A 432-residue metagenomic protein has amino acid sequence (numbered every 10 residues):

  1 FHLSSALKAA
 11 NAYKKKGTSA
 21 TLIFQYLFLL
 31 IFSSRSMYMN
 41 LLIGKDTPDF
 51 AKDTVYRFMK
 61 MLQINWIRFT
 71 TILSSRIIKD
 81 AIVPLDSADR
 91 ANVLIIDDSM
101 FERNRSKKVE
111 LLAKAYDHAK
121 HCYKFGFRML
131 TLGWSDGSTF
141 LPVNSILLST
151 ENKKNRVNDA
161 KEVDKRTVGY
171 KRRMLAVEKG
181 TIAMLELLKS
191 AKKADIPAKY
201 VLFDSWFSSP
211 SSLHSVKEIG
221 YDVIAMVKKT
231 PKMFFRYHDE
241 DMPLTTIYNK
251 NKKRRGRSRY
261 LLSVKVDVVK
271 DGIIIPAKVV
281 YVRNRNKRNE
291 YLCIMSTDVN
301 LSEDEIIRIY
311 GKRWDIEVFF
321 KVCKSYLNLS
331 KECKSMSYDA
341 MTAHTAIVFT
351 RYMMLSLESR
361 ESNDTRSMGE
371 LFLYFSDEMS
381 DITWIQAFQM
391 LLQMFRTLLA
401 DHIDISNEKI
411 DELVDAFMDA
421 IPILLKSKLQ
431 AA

Functional and structural regions predicted by a protein language model:
F1-R68: Gly/serine-rich nucleotide phosphate-binding loop at the start of the catalytic core of nucleotide/ADP-ribose-handling
F1-Y13, T70, D89-R90, K107 (+2 more regions): Single, function-defining residue in the core of a domain
N11, M61-N152, V264-K265: Active-site-proximal, Lys/Arg-enriched surface segment that forms a nucleic-acid-binding/basic interface patch
A20, R35, K52, W66 (+5 more regions): Alpha-helix initiation and N-capping motif
I23-F28, M129, I347-L355: Short, amphipathic alpha-helical segments that act as regulatory/interfacial helices in nucleotide-processing proteins
F24, F127-L130, I182-K189: Short, contiguous clusters of charged residues that form electrostatic/catalytic patches at enzyme active sites, used
L27-L42, R68-I77, G133-T139, C293-S296 (+1 more regions): Short N-terminal helix-initiation segments at or just after the protein's N-terminus
